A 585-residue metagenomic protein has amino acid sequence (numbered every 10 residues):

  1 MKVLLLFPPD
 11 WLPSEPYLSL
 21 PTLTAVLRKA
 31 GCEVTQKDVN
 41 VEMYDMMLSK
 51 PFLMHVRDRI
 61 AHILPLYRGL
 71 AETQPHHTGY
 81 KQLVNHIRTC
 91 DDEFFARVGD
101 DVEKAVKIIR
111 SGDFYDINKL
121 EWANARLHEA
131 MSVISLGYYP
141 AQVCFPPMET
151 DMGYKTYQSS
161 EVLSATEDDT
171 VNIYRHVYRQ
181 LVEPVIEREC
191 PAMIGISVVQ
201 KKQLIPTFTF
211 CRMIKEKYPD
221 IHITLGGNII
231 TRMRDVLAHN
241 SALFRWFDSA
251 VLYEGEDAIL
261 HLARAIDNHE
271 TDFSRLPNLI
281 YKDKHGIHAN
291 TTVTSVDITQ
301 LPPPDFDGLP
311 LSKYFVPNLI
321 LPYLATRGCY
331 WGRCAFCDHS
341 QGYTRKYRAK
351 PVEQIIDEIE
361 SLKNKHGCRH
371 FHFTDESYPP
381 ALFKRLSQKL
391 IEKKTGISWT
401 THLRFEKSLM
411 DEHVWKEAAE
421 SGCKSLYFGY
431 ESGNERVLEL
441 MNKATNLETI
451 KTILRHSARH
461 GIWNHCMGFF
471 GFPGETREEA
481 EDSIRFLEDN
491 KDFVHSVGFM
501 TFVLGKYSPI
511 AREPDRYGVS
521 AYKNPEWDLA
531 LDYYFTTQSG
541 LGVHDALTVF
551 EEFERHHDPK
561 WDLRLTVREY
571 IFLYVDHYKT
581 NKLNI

Functional and structural regions predicted by a protein language model:
K2, D10-P13, Y17-M54, G69 (+9 more regions): Glycine-rich beta-alpha loop elements in corrinoid/cobalamin-binding modules across cobalamin-dependent enzymes
L4-L6, P13-S14, T22-T24, Q36-S135 (+2 more regions): C-terminal accessory regions of radical SAM enzymes
L4-W11, D220, T224, I356-N464 (+2 more regions): Conserved SAM/AdoMet-binding glycine-rich loop
L23, F210, I214, L243 (+5 more regions): A general structural detector for well-ordered alpha-helical segments in enzyme core domains, enriched
L27, L279, C329, I355 (+4 more regions): Conserved, mostly hydrophobic/aromatic
V162-S164, K282-P322: N-terminal [4Fe-4S]-dependent radical SAM core
A238-H261, W415-S425, D482-L504: Structural recognition of alpha->loop->beta junctions
V316-E353: Canonical Radical SAM [4Fe-4S] cluster-binding loop centered on the CxxxCxxC motif and its immediate flanking residues
